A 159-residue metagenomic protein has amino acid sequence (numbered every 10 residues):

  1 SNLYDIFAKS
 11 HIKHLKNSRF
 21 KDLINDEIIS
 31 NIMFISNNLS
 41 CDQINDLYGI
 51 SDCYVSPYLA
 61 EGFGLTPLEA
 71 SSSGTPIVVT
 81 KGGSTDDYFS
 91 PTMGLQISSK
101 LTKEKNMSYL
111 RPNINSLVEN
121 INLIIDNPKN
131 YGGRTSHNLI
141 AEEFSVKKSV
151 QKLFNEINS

Functional and structural regions predicted by a protein language model:
Y4-D42: Nucleotide-activated donor-binding/catalytic signature segment of Leloir-type glycosyltransferases, i.e., the conserved
N45-S51: Short alpha-helical donor nucleotide-sugar binding micro-motif in glycosyltransferases
Y54-V55: A short hydrophobic beta-strand element within the catalytic core of glycosyltransferases that build diverse glycans
L59: Aromatic "clamp/platform" in nucleotide-sugar-dependent glycosyltransferases that forms part of the donor/acceptor
G64-P67, T85: Short glycine/serine-rich donor-binding loops of glycosyltransferases
P76-V79, F89, L95: Short hydrophobic beta-strand element within catalytic cores of glycosyltransferases and related nucleotide-activated
K100-N130: C-terminal "capping" alpha-helix adjacent to the active site of nucleotide-linked donor transferases in cell-envelope
P112, S116, P128-I157: A charged, aromatic-enriched C-terminal amphipathic alpha-helix characteristic of glycosyltransferases across folds
